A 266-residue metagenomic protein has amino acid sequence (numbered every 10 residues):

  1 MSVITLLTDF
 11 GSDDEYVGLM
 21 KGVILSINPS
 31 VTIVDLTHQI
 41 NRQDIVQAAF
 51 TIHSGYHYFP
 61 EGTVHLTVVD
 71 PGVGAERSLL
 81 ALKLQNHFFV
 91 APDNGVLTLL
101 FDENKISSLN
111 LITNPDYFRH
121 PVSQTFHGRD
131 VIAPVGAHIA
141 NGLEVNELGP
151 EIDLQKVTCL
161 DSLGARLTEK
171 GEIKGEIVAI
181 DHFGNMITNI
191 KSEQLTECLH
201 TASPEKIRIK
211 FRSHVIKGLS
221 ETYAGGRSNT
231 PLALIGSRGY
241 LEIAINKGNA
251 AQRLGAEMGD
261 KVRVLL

Functional and structural regions predicted by a protein language model:
M1-E76: N-terminal glycine-/serine-/threonine-rich phosphate-binding loop
L6, I33-L36, T67, F89-P92 (+2 more regions): General beta-strand structural signal in soluble alpha/beta enzymes
E15, L19, N28, Q43 (+6 more regions): Conserved active-site and cofactor/substrate-binding residues in soluble primary-metabolism enzymes
I27, Q47-A48, P60-G62, T67-V68 (+1 more regions): Active-site histidine-anchored catalytic micro-motif
I27-S30, G55-F59, E103, H138-N146: Change "in soluble alpha/beta enzymes" to "in soluble alpha/beta proteins
P121-E197: Anionic-ligand-binding alpha/beta catalytic cores of soluble enzymes and soluble regulatory domains that recognize
I187-G255: A conserved acidic, glycine/proline-rich C-terminal tail/linker
